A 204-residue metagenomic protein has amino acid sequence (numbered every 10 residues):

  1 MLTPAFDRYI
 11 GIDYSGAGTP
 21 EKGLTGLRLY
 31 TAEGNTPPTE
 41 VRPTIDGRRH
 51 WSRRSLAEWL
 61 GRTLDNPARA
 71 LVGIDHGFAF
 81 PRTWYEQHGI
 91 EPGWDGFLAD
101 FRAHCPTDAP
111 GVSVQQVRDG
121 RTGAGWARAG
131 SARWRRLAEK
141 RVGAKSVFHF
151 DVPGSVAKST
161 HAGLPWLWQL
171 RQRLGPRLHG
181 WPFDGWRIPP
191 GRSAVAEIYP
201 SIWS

Functional and structural regions predicted by a protein language model:
L2-I10, Y14-S204: RNase H-like (RuvC/DEDD) metal-dependent nuclease/polynucleotide-processing core
